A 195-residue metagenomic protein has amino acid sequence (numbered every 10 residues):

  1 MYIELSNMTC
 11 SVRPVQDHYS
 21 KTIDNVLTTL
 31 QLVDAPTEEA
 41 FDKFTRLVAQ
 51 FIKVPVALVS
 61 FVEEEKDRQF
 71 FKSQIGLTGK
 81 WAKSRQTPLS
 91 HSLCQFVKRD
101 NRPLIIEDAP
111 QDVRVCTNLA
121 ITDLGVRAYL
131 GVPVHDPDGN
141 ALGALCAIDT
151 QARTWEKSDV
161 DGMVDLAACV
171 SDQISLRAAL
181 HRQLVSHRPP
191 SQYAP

Functional and structural regions predicted by a protein language model:
M1-Q86, L166, L176-P195: Intrinsically disordered, low-complexity terminal regulatory regions
V56, V62-F70, G79-R127: Regulatory sensory and allosteric helical modules in signal-transduction proteins and certain transcription factors
V97, Q111-D112, D159, A168 (+2 more regions): Localized chelating/binding microdomains that coordinate divalent metal ions or stabilize phosphate-bearing
R127-D136: A short, aliphatic-rich beta-strand micro-motif
G139-N140: Glycine-biased flexible loop/turn sites that connect beta-strands or occur in inter-domain linkers
A144-R153: Short beta-strand-to-loop transition segments that serve as allosteric relay/switch motifs in sensory/regulatory domains
W155-D172: Amphipathic alpha-helical "output/dimerization" segments
